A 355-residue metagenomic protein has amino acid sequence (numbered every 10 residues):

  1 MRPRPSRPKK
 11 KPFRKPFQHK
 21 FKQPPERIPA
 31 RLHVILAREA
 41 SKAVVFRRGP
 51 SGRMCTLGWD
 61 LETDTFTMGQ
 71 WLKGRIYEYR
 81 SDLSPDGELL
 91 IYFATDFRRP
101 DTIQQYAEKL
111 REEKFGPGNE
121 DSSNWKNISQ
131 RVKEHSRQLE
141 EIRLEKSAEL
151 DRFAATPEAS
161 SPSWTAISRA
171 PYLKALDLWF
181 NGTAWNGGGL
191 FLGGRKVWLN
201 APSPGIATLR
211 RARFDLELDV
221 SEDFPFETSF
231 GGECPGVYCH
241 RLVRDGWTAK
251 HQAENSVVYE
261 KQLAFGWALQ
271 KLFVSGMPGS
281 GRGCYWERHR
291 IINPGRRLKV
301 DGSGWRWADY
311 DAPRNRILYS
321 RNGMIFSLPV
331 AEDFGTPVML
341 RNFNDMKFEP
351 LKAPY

Functional and structural regions predicted by a protein language model:
R2-Y355: Sequence signature of WD/YWTD-type beta-propeller architectures
